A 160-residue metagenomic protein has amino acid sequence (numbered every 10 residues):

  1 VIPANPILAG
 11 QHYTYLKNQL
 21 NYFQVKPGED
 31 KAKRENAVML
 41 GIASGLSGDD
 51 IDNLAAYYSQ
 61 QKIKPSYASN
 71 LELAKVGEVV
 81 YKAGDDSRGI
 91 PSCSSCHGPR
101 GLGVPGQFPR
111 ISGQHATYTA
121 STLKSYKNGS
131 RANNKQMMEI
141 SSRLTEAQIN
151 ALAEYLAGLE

Functional and structural regions predicted by a protein language model:
I2-I7, F23-S69, P105-R110, N128-E160: Axial heme c-ligation environment in periplasmic c-type cytochrome domains
P3, M39, G77-G84: Sequence context of c-type cytochrome heme-c attachment sites
L8-T14: Loop-to-helix transition at the N-terminal end of transmembrane alpha-helices
A9, Y81-S94, G103-S121: Sequence context surrounding c-type heme c attachment/ligation sites in exported
L54, I90-P99, L152: The canonical Cys-X-X-Cys-His
